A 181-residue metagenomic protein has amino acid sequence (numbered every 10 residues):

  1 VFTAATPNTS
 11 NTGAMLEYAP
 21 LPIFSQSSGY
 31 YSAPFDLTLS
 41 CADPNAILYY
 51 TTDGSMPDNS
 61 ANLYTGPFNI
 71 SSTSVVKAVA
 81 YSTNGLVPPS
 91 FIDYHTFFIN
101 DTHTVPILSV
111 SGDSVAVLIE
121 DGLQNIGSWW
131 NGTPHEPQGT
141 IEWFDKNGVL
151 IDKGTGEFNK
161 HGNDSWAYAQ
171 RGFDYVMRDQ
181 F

Functional and structural regions predicted by a protein language model:
V1-Q138, W143-G156, D179-F181: Short, compositionally stereotyped local motifs that mark structural "simplifiers"
E157-F181: Conserved oxyanion/phosphate-binding beta-strand-loop segments in alpha/beta enzyme cores
